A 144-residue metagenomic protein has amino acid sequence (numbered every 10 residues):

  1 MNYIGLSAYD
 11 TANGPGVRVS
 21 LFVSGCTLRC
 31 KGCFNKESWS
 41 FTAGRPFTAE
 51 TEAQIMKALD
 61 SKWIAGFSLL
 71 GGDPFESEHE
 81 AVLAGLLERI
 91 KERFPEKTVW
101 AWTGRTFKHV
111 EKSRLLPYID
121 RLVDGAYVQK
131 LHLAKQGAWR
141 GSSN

Functional and structural regions predicted by a protein language model:
M1-L6, V17, N35-W100, F107-K112: Conserved Radical SAM active-site core
N2-R29: N-terminal pre-triad scaffold of radical SAM enzymes
D10-A12, F67-S68, R121: Short glycine- and Lys/Arg-enriched binding-loop motifs that mark or flank ligand-binding interfaces
C26, P74, T106, Y127: Hydrophobic pocket-lining residues within nucleotide cofactor-binding pockets
W100-A101, V123: A structural signal for short, well-ordered beta-strand segments and their strand-loop junctions that often border
L116-N144: Classical nucleotidyltransferase
